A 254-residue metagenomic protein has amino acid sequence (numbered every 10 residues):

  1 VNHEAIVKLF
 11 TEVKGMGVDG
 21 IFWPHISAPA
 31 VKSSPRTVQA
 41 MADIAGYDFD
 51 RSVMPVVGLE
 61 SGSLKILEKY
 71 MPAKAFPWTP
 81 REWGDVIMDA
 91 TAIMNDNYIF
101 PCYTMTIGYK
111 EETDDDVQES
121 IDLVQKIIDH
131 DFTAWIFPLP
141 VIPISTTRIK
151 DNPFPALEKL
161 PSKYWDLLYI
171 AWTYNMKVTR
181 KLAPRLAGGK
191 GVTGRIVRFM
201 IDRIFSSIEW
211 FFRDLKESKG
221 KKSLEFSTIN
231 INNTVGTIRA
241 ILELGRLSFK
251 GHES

Functional and structural regions predicted by a protein language model:
V1, L59-P72, I107-D115, D131-G194: Flexible glycine/acidic-rich beta-alpha junction loops that bind and position SAM and/or redox cofactors in anaerobic
V1-F100, Y109: Conserved SAM/AdoMet-binding glycine-rich loop
L9-G17, M41-D48, A90-N95, V124-I128 (+5 more regions): Hydrophobic, Leu/Ile/Phe/Ala-enriched alpha-helical segments that form helix-helix packing faces
D19-F22, I99-T104, S145, M176-V178: Short acidic (Asp/Glu) and glycine-rich catalytic loops that position anionic groups and cofactors
G20-P24, C102, F132-P138: Acidic/polar loop patches that form or flank catalytic/metal-binding clefts of enzymes that bind anionic ligands
T37-M41, K110-K126: Catalytic cores of alpha/beta
I93-D96, T104-T106, D115-D122: Non-catalytic C-terminal interaction regions
W165, Y169-S254: Radical SAM enzyme core and accessory elements
